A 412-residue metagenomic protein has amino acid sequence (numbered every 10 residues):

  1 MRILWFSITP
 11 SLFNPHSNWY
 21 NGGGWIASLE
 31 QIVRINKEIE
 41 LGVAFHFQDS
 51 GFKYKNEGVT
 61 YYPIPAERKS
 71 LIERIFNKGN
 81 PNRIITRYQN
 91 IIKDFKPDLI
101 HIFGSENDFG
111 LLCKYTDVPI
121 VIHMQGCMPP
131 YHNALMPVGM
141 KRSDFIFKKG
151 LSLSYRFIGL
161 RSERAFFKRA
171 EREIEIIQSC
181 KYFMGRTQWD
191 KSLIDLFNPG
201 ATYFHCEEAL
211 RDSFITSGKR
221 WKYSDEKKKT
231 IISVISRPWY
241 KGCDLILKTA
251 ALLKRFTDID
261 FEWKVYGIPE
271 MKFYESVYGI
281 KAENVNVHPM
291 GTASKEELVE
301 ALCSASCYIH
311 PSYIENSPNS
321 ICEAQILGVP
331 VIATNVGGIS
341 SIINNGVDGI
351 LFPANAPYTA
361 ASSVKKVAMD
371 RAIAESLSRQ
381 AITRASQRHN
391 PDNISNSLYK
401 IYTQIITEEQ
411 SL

Functional and structural regions predicted by a protein language model:
M1-S50, A251-L253: N-terminal subdomain of nucleotide-sugar transferases
L4, K222-K241, L247-A250: Conserved donor-binding/catalytic core segment of Leloir-type glycosyltransferases
M128, F145-Y182, S192, L196: Membrane-proximal helix-turn-helix segments that form the acceptor-binding/catalytic region of lipid-linked
V234, L247, E262-S276, P289-G291: Glycosyltransferase donor-sugar binding loop
E275-V299: Nucleotide-activated donor-binding/catalytic signature segment of Leloir-type glycosyltransferases, i.e., the conserved
Y313: Aromatic "clamp/platform" in nucleotide-sugar-dependent glycosyltransferases that forms part of the donor/acceptor
P330-A333: Short hydrophobic beta-strand element within catalytic cores of glycosyltransferases and related nucleotide-activated
N345-G346, I350-P357, K366-A372: Conserved acidic donor-binding segment of nucleotide-sugar-dependent glycosyltransferases
